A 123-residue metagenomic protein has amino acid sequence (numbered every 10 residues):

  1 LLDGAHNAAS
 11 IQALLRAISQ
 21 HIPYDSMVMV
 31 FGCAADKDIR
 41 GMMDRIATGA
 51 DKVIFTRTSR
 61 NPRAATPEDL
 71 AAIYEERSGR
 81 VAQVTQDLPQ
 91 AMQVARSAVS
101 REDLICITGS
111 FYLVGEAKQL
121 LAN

Functional and structural regions predicted by a protein language model:
L1-K52: Nucleotide phosphate-binding/pyrophosphate-handling subdomain across enzymes that bind or process nucleotide phosphates
I11-L14, P67-L70, V114: A general structural signal for well-ordered alpha-helical segments in protein cores
M43-L104: C-terminal helical cap/extension that packs against the catalytic core of soluble nucleotide-cofactor enzymes
A91, L113-G115: Short, active-site-adjacent cap segments at secondary-structure transitions
S110: Active-site-proximal loop/hinge segments that shape catalytic or ion-binding/gating pockets
A122: Nuclease catalytic cores that cleave nucleic-acid phosphodiester bonds, predominantly acidic two-metal-ion
